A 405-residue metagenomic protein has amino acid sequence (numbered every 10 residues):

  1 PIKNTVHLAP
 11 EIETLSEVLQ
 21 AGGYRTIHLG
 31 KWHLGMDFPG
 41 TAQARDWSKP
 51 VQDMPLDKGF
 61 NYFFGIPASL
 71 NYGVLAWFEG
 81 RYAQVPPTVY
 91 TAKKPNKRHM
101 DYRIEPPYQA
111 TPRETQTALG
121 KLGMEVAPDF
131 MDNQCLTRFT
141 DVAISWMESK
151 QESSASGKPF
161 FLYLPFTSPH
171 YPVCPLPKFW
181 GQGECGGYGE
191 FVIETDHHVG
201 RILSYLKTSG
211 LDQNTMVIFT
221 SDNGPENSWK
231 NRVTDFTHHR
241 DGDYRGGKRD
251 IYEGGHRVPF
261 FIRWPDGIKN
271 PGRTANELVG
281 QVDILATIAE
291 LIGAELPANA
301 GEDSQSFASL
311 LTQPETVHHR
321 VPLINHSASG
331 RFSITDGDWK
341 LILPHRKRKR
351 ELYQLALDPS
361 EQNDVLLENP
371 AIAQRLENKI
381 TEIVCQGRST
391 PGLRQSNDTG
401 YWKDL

Functional and structural regions predicted by a protein language model:
P1-R346, R350-E351, L355-L405: Formylglycine-dependent sulfatase
